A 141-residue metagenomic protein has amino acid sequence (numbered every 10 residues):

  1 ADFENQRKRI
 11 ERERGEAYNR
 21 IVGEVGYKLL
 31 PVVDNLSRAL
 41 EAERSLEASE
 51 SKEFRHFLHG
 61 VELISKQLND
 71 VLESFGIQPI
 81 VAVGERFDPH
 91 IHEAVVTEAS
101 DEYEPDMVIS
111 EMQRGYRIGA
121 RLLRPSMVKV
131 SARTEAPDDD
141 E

Functional and structural regions predicted by a protein language model:
A1-S37: Charge-rich, N-proximal long alpha-helical rod segments
L36-E141: Structured alpha/beta interaction-core segments
